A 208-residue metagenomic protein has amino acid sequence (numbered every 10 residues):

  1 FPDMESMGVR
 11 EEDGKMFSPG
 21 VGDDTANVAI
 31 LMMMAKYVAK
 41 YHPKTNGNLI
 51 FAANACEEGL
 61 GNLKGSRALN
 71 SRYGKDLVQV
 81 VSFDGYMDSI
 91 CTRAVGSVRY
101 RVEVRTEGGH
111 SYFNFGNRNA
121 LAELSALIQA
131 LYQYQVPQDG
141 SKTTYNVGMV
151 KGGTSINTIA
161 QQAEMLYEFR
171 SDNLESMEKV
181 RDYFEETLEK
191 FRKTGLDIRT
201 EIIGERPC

Functional and structural regions predicted by a protein language model:
F1, C56, P207: Short, glycine/serine-rich, charged loops/turns that create anion-binding and catalytic segments at active sites
F1-F17, K40-Y41: Acidic/His- and Gly-rich active-site-bordering loop/insert found across diverse amide/peptide-bond hydrolases
D3-E5, G96-R101: Short coil-to-beta-strand
M4, L60-G61, E175: Residues that form or flank phosphate/diphosphate-binding pockets in enzymes that use nucleotide phosphates
G8-E11, K64-A68, A94-S97, N117-R118 (+2 more regions): Short, glycine/charged-enriched secondary-structure capping and boundary segments
G14-G22, G108-S111: A short glycine/serine-rich beta->alpha loop
G20-R99: Acidic/histidine-rich catalytic neighborhood of metal-dependent amide-processing enzymes
Y86, T92, R101-C208: Metal-dependent amide/peptide-bond hydrolase catalytic core, centered on the "pita-bread" metallohydrolase fold
